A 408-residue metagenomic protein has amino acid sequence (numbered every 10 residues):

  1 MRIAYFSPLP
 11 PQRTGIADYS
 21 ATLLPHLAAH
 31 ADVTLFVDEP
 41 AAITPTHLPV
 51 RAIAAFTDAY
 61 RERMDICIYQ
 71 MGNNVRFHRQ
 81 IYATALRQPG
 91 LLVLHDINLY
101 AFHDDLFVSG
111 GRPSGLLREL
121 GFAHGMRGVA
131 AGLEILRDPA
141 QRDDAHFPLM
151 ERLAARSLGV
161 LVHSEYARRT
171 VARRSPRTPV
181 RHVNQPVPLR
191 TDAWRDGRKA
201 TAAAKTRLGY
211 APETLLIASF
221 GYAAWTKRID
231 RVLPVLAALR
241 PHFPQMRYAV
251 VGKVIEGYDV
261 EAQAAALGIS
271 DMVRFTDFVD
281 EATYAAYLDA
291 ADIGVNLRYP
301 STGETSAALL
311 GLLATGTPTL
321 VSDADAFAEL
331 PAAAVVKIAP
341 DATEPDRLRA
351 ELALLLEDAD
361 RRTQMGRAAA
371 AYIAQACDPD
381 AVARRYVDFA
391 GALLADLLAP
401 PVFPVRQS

Functional and structural regions predicted by a protein language model:
Y5, A211-K227, L233: Conserved donor-binding/catalytic core segment of Leloir-type glycosyltransferases
F122-D196: Donor nucleotide-sugar binding/catalytic pocket of nucleotide-sugar-dependent glycosyltransferases
L158, A286-G303, T317-P318: Acidic donor-binding loop of glycosyltransferase active sites
A193-Y210: A short helix/loop element that forms part of the nucleotide-sugar donor recognition site in Leloir-type
F220, R247-E261: Glycosyltransferase donor-sugar binding loop
V260-A282: Nucleotide-activated donor-binding/catalytic signature segment of Leloir-type glycosyltransferases, i.e., the conserved
A328-A353, D360-R361: Change "using UDP/GDP/dTDP sugars" to "using nucleotide sugars
L354, R361-A376, A392: A short, well-ordered alpha-helix in the C-terminal region of glycosyltransferases
